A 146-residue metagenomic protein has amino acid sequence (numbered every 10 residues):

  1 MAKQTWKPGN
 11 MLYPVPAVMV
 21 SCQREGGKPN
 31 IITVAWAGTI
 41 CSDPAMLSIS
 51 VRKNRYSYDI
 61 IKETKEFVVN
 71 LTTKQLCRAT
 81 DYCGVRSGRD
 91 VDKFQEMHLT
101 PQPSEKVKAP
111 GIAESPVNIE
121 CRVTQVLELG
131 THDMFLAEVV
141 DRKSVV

Functional and structural regions predicted by a protein language model:
M1-T33, G38-S144: Active-site-proximal mixed secondary-structure blocks
